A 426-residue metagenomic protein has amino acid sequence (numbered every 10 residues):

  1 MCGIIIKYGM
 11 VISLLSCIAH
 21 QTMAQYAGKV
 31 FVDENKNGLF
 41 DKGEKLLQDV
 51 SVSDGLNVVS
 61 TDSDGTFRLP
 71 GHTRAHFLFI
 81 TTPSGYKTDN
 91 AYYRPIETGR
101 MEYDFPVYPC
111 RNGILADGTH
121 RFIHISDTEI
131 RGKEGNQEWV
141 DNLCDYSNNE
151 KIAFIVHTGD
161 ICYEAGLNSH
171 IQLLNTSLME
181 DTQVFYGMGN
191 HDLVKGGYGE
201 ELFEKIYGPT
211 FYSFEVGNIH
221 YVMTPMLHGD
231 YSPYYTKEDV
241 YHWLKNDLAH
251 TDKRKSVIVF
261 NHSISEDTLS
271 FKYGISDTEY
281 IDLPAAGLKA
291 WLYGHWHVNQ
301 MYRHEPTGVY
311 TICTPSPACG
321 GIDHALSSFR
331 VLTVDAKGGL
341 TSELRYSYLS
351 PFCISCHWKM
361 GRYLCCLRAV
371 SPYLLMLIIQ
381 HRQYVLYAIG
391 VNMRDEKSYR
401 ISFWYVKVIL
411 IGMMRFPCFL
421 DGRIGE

Functional and structural regions predicted by a protein language model:
Y26-V32, G65, F105: A short, amphipathic beta-strand motif
E34, F40, L46, S53-T66 (+1 more regions): Short, acidic Ser/Thr/Gly-rich low-complexity loop/linker segments typical of extracellular and cell-surface proteins
E34, P95-S169: N-terminal active-site segment of His-dependent metallophosphoesterases
E44-S53, F77-L78, L377: Hydrophobic beta-strand segments
N57-V58, T73-T88: A short, solvent-exposed beta-strand micro-motif common in secreted/extracellular proteins
P83-T88, Y92-E97, N168-T251, S276-A290 (+1 more regions): Extended active-site neighborhood of metal-dependent phosphoesterases/phosphodiesterases
E305-R382, L386: Binuclear metal-dependent phosphoesterase catalytic core
H357-E426: C-terminal beta-sandwich/jelly-roll accessory domains of carbohydrate-active enzymes
